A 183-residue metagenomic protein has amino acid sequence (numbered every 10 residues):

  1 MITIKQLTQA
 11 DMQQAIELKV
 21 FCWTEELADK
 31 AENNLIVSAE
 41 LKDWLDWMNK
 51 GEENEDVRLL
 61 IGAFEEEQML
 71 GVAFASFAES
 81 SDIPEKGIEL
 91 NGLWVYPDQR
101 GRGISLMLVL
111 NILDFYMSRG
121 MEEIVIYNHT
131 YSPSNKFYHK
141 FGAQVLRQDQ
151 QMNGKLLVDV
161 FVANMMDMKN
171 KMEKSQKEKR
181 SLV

Functional and structural regions predicted by a protein language model:
I2-V20, E26-D29: A short beta-loop-alpha structural element at the N-terminal edge of CoA-dependent acyl/N-acetyltransferase catalytic
W23-M48: Conserved GNAT-fold acetyl-CoA-binding loop/helix
K42-I61, E89: A short helix-loop-beta-strand connector motif used in the catalytic cores of GNAT acetyltransferases and, in some
L60-G62, Q68-F77, E89, W94: Conserved beta-strand in the GNAT
A78-L90, R100: A conserved beta-turn-beta hairpin within the catalytic core of GNAT-like acetyltransferases that forms part
V95, G101-D114, K140: Conserved acetyl-CoA-binding loop-helix of GNAT-fold acetyltransferases
S118, T130-Q148: Conserved active-site alpha-helix within GNAT-family acetyltransferase domains
V125-N135, Q151-L156: Conserved beta-strand-loop-alpha-helix junction that forms the acyl-donor binding cleft
